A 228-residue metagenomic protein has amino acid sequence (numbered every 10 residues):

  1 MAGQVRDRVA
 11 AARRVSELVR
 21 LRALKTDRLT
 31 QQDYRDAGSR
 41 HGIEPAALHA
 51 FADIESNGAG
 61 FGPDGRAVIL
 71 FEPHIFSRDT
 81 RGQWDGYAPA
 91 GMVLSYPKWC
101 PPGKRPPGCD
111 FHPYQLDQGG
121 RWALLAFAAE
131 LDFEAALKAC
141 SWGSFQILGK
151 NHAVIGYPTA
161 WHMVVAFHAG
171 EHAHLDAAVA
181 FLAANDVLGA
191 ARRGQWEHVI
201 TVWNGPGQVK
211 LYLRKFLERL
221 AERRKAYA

Functional and structural regions predicted by a protein language model:
M1-R35, G65-I69, H74-I75, D79-T80: N-terminal export signals and maturation junctions of secreted/periplasmic proteins
V5, S16-L29, R35-R40, S56 (+2 more regions): Alpha-helical segment that forms one wall of the substrate-binding/catalytic cleft in peptidoglycan-active domains
R40, E44-I69, P73-I75: Extended cationic-aromatic binding surfaces that line active-site or macromolecule-binding grooves and engage
P45-A50, P63-D64, G189-V202: Surface-exposed patches in mature extracellular/periplasmic domains of secreted proteins
D64-D85, S141-H152: Short, surface-exposed glycine/acidic/tryptophan-bearing loops
V68, A226-A228: Extracytoplasmic and endomembrane cell-envelope/extracellular-matrix remodeling and assembly machinery
I69, W196-E197, A221: Residue-level signal for alpha-helical context at structural boundaries
